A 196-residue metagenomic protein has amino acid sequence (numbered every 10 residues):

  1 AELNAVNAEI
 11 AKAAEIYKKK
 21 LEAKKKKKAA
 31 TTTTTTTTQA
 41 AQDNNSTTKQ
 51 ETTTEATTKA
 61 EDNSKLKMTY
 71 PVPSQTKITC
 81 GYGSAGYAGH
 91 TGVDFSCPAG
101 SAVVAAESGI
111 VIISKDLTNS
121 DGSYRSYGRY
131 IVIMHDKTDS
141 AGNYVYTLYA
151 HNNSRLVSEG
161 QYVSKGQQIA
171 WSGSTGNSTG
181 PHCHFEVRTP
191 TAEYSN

Functional and structural regions predicted by a protein language model:
A1-D62: Alpha-helical oligomerization segments with coiled-coil/rod-like character
K67-P73: Boundary/junction segments of secreted and surface-exposed precursor proteins
M68, V93-F95, F185: Glycine-rich beta-solenoid repeat tracts in large extracellular/virion proteins
Q75-E107, D116: Short glycine/threonine/proline-enriched tight-turn/helix- or strand-capping micro-motif at secondary-structure
A88-T91, A105-L156, G180-T189: Zn2+-dependent peptidoglycan hydrolase active-site motif and core
F95, Y130-I133, S164-S178: Short hydrophobic beta/alpha edge segments that flank linear recognition/processing sites
A102-I113, L156-S172: Short, well-structured beta-strand-loop connectors
T191-N196: Short, intrinsically disordered, charge-balanced linker/junction segments flanking boundaries in proteins
